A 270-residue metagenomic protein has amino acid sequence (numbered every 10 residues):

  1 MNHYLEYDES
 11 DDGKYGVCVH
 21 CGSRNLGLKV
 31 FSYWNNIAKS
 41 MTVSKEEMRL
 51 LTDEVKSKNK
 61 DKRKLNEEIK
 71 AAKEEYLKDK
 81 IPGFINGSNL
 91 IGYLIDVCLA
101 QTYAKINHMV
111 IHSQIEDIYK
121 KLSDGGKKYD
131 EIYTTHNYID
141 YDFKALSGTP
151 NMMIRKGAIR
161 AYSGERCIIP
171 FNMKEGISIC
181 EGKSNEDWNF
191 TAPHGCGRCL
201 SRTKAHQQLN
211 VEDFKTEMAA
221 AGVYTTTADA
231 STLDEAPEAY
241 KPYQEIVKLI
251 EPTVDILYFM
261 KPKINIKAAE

Functional and structural regions predicted by a protein language model:
M1-E270: Domain-length cofactor-binding catalytic modules of enzymes
